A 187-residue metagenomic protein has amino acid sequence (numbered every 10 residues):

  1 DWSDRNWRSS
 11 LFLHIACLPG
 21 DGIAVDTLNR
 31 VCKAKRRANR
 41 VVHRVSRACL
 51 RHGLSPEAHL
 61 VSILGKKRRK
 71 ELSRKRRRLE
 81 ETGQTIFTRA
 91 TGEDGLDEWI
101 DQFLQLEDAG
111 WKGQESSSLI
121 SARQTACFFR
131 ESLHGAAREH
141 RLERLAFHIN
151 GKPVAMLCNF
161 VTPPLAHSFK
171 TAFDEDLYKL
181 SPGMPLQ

Functional and structural regions predicted by a protein language model:
D1-W2, K179-Q187: Conserved acetyl-CoA-binding loop-helix of GNAT-fold acetyltransferases
D4-W7, F12-K179: A conserved beta-strand-loop-helix scaffold within acyl/acetyltransferase catalytic domains
